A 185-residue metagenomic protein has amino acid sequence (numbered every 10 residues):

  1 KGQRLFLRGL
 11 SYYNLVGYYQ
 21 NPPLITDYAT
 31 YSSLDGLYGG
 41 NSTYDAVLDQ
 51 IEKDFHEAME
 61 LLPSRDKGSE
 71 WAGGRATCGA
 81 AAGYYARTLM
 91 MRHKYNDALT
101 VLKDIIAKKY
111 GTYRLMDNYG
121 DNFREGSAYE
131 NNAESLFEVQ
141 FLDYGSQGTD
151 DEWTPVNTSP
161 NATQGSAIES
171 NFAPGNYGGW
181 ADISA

Functional and structural regions predicted by a protein language model:
K1-A76, R92-D97, I105: Aromatic-anchored glycine-rich loop motif in surface-exposed flexible loops
E57-M59, R75-A185: An aromatic- and glycine-enriched ligand-binding surface/loop that stacks and positions planar moieties
